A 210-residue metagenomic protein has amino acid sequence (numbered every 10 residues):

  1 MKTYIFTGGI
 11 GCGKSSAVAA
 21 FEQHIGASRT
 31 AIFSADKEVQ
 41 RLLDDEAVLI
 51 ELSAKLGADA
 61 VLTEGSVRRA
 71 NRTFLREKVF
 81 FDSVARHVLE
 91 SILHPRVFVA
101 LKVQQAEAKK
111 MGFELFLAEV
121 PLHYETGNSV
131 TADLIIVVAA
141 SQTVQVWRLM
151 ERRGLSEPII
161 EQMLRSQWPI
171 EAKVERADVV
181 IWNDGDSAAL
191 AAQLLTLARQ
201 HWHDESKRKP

Functional and structural regions predicted by a protein language model:
F6: Hydrophobic anchor at the beta1->P-loop junction of P-loop NTPases
G9: P-loop (Walker A) phosphate-binding loop of NTP-binding proteins
C12: ATP-binding Walker
S15: Walker A/P-loop
S28-D45: Short beta-strand-centered segment that lines the nucleotide-binding/catalytic pocket of NTP-utilizing
Q40-F113: ATP-dependent small-molecule kinase phosphotransfer cores that center on conserved nucleotide phosphate-binding segments
P95, K102-M111, L115-R152: ATP-dependent NMP and nucleoside kinases share a basic, alpha-helical "lid"
L101, S129-T131, E151, L155-P210: Small-molecule kinase domains that catalyze NTP-dependent phosphoryl transfer to phosphate-bearing small molecules
